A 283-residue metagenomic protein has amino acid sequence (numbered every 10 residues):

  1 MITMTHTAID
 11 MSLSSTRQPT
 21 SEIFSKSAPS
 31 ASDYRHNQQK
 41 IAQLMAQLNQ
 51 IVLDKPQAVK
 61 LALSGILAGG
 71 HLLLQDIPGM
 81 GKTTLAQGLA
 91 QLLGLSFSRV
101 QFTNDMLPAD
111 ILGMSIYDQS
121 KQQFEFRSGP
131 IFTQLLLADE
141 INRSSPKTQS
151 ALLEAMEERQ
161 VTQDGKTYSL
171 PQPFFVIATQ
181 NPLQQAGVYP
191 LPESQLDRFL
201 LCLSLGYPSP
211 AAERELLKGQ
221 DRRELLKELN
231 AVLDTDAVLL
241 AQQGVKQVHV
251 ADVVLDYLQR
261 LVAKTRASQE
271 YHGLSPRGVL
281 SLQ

Functional and structural regions predicted by a protein language model:
Y34-I77: Pre-Walker A (pre-P-loop) alpha-helix and adjacent loop at the N terminus of AAA/AAA+ ATPase modules, a conserved
K60-S64, Y117-L137, K166: Conserved alpha-helical scaffold flanking the Walker A/P-loop in AAA+ ATPase domains
L63-T103: Walker A/P-loop
L92-S120: AAA+/P-loop NTPase substrate/partner-engagement loops
Q101-M106, L200-A212, E228-V232, V248-V250: Conserved AAA+ ATPase "SRH/arginine-finger" region at the nucleotide-binding site
E125-Q134, Q163-Q180, L191-S204, R277: AAA+/SF3 P-loop NTPase mechanochemical coupling elements
F132-E157, P171, A186-Q195, Y207-E215: Conserved AAA+/SF3 P-loop NTPase catalytic/coupling segment centered on the Walker-B
D221-Q283: Basic, amphipathic alpha-helical bundle interface domains used for macromolecular binding and assembly
